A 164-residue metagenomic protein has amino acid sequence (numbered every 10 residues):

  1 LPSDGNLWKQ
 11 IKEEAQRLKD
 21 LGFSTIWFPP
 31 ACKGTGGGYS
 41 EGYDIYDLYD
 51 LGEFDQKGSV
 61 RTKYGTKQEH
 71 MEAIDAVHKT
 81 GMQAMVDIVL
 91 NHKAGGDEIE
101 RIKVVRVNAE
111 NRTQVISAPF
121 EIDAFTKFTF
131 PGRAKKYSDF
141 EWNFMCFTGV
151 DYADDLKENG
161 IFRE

Functional and structural regions predicted by a protein language model:
L1-E13, D20-S24, F28-E164: Substrate-binding/active-site clefts of carbohydrate-active enzymes
